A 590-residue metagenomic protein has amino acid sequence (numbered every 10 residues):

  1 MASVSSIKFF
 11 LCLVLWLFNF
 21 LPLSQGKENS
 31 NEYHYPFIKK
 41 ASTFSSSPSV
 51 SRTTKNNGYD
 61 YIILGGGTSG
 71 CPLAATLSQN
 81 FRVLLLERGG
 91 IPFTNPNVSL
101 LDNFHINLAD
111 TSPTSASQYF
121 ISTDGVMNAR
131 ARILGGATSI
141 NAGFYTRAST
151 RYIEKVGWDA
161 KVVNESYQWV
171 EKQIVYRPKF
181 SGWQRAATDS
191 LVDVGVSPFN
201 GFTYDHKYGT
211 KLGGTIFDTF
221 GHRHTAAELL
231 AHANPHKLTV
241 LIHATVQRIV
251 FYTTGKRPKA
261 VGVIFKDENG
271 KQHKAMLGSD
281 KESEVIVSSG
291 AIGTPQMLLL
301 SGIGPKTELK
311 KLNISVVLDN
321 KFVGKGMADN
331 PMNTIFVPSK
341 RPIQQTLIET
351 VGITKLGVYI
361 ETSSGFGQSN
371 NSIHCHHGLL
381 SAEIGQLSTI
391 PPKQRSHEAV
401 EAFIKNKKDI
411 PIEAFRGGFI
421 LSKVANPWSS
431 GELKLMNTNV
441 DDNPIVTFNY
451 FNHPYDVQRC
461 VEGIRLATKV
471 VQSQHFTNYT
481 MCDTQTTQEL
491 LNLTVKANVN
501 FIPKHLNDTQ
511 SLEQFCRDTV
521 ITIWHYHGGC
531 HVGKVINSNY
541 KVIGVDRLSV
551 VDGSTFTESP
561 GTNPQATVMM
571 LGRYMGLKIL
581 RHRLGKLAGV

Functional and structural regions predicted by a protein language model:
A2, V14-F44, R583-V590: N-terminal signal peptide
K27-K155, K161, S315-F322, D329-F336: N-terminal glycine-rich phosphate/pyrophosphate-binding loop and immediately adjacent elements
R82-L84, G89-T94, D159, I249-P258 (+1 more regions): Glycine-rich loop(s) and the adjacent beta-strand/alpha-helix scaffold that form part
D102-D193, P235, I420, V424-D441 (+1 more regions): Redox-cofactor-proximal catalytic regions of oxidoreductases
Y152, G157-K266, T334-F336, T486-I502: Conserved redox-cofactor binding core of oxidoreductases
P295-L299, I303-N426, N437, P454-Q458 (+7 more regions): Mid-to-C-terminal "cap/lid" subdomains and adjacent gly/pro-rich loops that border and regulate access to redox
S422-K434, C530-S549: FAD-binding beta-loop-beta segment adjacent to the flavin cofactor pocket
G544-P560: Short FAD-binding loop at a beta-strand-to-alpha-helix junction that anchors the flavin cofactor in diverse
